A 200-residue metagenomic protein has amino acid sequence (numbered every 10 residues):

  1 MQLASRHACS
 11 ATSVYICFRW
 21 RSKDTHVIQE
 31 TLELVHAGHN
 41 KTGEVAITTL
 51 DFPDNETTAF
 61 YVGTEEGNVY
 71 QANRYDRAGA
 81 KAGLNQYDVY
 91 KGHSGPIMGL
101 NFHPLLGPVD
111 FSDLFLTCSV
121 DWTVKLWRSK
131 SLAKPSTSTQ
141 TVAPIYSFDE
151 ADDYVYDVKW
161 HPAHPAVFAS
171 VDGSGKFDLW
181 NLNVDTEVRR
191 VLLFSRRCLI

Functional and structural regions predicted by a protein language model:
M1, I16-T49, Y70-N101, S131-D157 (+1 more regions): Inter-blade linker and blade-boundary elements of WD-repeat/beta-propeller domains
Q2, H7-A11, F60-G63, P108-D110 (+2 more regions): Conserved beta-strand element within WD40/beta-propeller blades
Q2-S5, T49-T57, N101-S112, V158-P165: Loop/turn segments within WD40 beta-propeller blades
S13-Y15, E66-Y70, G95-M98, D121-K125 (+1 more regions): Short coil/turn segments within WD40 beta-propeller repeats
F18, G63, A72, H103 (+5 more regions): Generic beta-strand/beta-sheet core signal
I47-V62, N68, M98-N101, L114-T117 (+1 more regions): Conserved, ordered domain cores of eukaryotic regulatory proteins
N68, Q86-V89, L114, T123 (+2 more regions): Residue-level landmark of C2H2 zinc fingers
V109, V124-L126, D153-T186: Loop/turn-rich, solvent-exposed surfaces of beta-rich toroidal or solenoidal domains
